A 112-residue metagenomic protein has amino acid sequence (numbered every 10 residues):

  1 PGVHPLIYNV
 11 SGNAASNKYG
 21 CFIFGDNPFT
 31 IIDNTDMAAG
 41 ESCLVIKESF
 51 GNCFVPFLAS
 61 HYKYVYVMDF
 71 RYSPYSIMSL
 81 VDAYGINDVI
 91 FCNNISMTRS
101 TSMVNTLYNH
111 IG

Functional and structural regions predicted by a protein language model:
P1-G112: Extracellular glycan-modifying ectodomains
